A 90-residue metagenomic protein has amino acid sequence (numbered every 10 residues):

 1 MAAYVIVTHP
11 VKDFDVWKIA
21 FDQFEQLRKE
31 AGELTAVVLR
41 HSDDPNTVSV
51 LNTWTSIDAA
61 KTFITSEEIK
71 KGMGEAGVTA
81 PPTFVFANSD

Functional and structural regions predicted by a protein language model:
M1-E68, V78-D90: Short S/T/G/P-rich N-terminal loop/turn motif that feeds into the first structured element of a domain
